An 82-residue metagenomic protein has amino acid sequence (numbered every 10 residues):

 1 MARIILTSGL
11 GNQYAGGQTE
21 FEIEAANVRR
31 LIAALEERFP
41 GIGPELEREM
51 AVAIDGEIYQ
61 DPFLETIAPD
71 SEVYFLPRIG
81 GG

Functional and structural regions predicted by a protein language model:
M1-G81: Ubiquitin-like/PB1-type beta-grasp interaction modules and other compact soluble beta-rich domains
